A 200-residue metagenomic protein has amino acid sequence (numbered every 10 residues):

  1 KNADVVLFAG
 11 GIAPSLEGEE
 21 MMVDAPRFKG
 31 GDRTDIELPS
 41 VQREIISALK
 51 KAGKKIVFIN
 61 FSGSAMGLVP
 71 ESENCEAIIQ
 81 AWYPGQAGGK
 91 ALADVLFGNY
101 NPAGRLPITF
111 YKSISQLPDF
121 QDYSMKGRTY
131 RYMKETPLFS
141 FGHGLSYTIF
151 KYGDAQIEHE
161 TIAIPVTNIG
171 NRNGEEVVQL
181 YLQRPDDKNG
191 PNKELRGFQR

Functional and structural regions predicted by a protein language model:
K1-R200: C-terminal non-catalytic regions of proteins with extracellular/luminal or membrane-system context
